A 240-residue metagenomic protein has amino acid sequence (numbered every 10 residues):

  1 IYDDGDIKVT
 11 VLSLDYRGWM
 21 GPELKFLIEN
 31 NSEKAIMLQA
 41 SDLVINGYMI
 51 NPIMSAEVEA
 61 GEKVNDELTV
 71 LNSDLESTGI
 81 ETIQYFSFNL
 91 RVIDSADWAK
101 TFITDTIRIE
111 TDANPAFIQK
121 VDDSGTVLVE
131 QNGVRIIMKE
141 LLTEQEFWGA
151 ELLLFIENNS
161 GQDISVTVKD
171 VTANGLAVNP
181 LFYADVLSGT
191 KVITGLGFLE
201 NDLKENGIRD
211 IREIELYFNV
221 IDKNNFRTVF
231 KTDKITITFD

Functional and structural regions predicted by a protein language model:
I1, S87-L128, V229: A eukaryote-biased signal for short, well-structured alpha-helical docking elements
I1-G18, A116-E146: Low-complexity, acidic Ser/Thr/Pro/Gly-rich terminal tails and inter-domain linkers that flank the onset of structured
K8-S13, K25, I50-M54, L71-S73 (+5 more regions): Short structured motifs
W19-K25, F147-L152, F230-T232: Short, solvent-exposed loop/turn segments enriched in Ser/Thr/Gly
L24, L38, D66, F86-F88 (+5 more regions): Hydrophobic residues positioned within well-ordered beta-strands of beta-sheet architectures
L27-E33, F155-G161: Asparagine-centered strand-capping/turn motif at beta-strand->loop junctions
K34-D42, Q162-D170: Short, hydrophobic/aromatic beta-strand segments
I50-W98, L176-F226: Short, solvent-exposed, Trp/other aromatic-anchored flexible loops in extracytoplasmic proteins
